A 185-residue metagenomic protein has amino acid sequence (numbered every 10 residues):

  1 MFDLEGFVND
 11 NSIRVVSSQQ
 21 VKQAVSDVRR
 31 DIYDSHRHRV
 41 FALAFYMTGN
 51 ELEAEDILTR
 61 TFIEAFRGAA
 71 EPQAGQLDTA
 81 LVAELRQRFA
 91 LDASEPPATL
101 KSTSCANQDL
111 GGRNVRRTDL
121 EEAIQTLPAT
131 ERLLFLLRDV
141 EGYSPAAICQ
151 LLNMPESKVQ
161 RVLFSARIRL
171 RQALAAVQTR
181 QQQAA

Functional and structural regions predicted by a protein language model:
F2, G6-D10, V16-A42, L52 (+2 more regions): A short, charge-rich alpha-helical start-of-domain segment used by transcription regulators
S17-Q20, D31, D119-L127, Q150: Short amphipathic alpha-helical boundary/capping segments
R37, A42-F45, E55-G68, Q73-S102 (+1 more regions): Σ70-family region 2.3-2.4 aromatic/basic alpha-helix that recognizes the −10 promoter and nucleates DNA melting
E95-Q125: Acidic, proline/glycine-rich intrinsically disordered inter-domain spacer in sigma factors
N114, I124-R132, S144: Short helix-coil-helix linker/hinge
Q125, E141-R161: Helix-turn-helix DNA-binding module
L134-R138: A short pre-motif secondary-structure segment
L152-A185: DNA-recognition helix of helix-turn-helix
